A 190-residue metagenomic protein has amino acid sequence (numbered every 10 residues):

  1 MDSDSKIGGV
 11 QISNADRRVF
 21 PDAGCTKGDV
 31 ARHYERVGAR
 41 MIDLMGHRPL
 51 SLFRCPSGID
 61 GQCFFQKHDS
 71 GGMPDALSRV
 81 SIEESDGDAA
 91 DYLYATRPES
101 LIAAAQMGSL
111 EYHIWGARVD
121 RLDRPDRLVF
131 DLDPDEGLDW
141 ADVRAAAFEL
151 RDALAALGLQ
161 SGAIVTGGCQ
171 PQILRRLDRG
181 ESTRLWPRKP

Functional and structural regions predicted by a protein language model:
D2-D126: Active-site loop/lid in soluble adenylation, ligation, and acyl-transfer enzymes
A23, G71-G87, D139-A155, R175-P190: Helical (often loop-to-helix) elements that flank the catalytic cores of nucleotide-handling enzymes
T26, R121-R124, D139-D142, V165-T166: Secondary-structure capping and boundary motifs in well-ordered enzyme cores
L52-C55, S161-G167: Short beta-strand
D133-L138: Extended, non-catalytic structural segments that build the interaction scaffolds of large macromolecular assemblies
R151-V165: Active-site palm subdomain of RNA-directed nucleic acid polymerases
V165-R175: Short, conserved phosphate-binding/catalytic loop or strand-edge motifs used in phosphoryl-/nucleotidyl-transfer
